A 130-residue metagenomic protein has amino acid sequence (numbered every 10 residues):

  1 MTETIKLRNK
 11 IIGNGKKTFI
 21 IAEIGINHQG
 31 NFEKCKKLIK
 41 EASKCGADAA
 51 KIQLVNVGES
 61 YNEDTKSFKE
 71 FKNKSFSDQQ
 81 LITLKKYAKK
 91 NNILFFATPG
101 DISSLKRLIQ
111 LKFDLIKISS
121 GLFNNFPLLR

Functional and structural regions predicted by a protein language model:
M1-I21: N-terminal amphipathic alpha-helix/helix-capping segment at the start of soluble metabolic enzymes
E3, F32, S75-L81, S104-K106 (+1 more regions): Active-site-adjacent beta->alpha loops and helix N-cap segments on the catalytic face of soluble alpha/beta enzymes
I20-I24, D48-I52, F95-T98, I116-I118: Hydrophobic faces of well-ordered beta-strands that scaffold small-molecule active sites in alpha/beta enzyme cores
E23, A42, L108: Conserved, mostly hydrophobic/aromatic
N27-E41, C45, D78-Q79: Glycine-rich anion/phosphate-binding loops
G30, C45-F76: Glycine-rich, proline-tolerant flexible connector loops at the mouths of alpha/beta enzymes
G46, I109-I116: Glycine-enriched alpha-helix->loop->beta-strand junction motifs that scaffold or abut catalytic
E63-F96, L129-R130: Alpha-helix-loop-beta-strand connector modules within alpha/beta enzyme cores
